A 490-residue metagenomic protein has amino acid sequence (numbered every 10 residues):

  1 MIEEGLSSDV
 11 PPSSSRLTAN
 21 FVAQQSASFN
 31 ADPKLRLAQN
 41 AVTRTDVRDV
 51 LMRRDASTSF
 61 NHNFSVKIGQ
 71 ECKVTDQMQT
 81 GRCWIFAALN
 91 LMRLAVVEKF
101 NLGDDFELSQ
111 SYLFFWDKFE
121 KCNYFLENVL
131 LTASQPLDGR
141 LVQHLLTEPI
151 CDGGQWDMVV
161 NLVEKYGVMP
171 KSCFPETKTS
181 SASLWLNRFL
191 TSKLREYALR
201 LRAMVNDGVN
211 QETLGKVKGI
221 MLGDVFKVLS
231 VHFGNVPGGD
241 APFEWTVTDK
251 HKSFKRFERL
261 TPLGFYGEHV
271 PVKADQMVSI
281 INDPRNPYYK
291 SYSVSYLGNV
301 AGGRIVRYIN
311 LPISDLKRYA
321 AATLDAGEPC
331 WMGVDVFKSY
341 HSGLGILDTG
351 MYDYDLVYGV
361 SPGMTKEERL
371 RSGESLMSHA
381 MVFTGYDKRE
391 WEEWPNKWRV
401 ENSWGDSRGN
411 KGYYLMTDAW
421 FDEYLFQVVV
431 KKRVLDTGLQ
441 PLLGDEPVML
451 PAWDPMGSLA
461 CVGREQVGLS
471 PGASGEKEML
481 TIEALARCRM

Functional and structural regions predicted by a protein language model:
I2-C72: N-terminal regions that are enriched for targeting/export leaders and immediately downstream pro/stem segments
S57-W331, W398, R408-K411, D418 (+1 more regions): Active-site nucleophile-adjacent alpha helix/oxyanion-hole segment immediately C-terminal to the catalytic cysteine
L91, K338, W391: Surface-exposed, flexible loop/turn segments at secondary-structure boundaries
G153, G373-M377, W394: Short, well-ordered coil↔helix boundary/capping segments
G303-S378: Long, positively charged binding patches that form subdomain-scale interaction surfaces for polyanionic ligands
T384, R389-M490: Conserved catalytic-core surface of thiol
